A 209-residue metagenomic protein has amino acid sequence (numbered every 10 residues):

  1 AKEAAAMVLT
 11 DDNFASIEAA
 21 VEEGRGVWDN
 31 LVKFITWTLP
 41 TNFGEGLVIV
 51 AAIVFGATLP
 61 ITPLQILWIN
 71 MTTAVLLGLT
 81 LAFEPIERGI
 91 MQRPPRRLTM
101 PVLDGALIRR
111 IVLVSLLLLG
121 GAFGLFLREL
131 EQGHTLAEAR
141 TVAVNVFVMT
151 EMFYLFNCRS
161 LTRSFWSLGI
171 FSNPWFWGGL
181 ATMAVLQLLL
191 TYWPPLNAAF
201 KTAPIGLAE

Functional and structural regions predicted by a protein language model:
A1-R163: Membrane-embedded transport module
L118-L127, T182-A198: Hydrophobic alpha-helical transmembrane segments in multi-pass integral membrane proteins
L130-T135, S164-W166, P195-A203: Membrane-interface helix termini and inter-helical loops of multi-pass transporters
T135-A139, S172-P174, W193: Short, structured coil/loop segments at alpha-helix boundaries
V146, G179-L180: Hydrophobic mid-bilayer segments of alpha-helices in multi-pass membrane transport proteins, especially secondary
W166-W177: Cytoplasmic-side transmembrane-helix entry/capping segments in multi-pass membrane proteins
P204-E209: Membrane-interface transmembrane-helix boundary segments in multi-pass integral membrane proteins
